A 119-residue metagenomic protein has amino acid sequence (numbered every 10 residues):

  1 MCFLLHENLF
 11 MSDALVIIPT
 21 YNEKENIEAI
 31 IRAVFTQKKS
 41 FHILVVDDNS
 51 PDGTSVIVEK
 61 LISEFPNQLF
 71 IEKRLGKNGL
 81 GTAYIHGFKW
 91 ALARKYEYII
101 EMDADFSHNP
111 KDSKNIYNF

Functional and structural regions predicted by a protein language model:
C2-A33: N-proximal low-complexity "stem/linker" segments adjacent to membrane-targeting elements
E25-A29, D52-L61: Acidic helix N-cap motif at the loop->helix transition within catalytic regions of sugar-transfer enzymes
R32-F41: Short, acidic, metal-binding catalytic loop of nucleotide-sugar glycosyltransferases
F41-S50, E72-K73, M102: Short beta-strand/loop segment that forms part of the nucleotide-sugar
D47-V56, F106: A conserved acidic beta->alpha catalytic loop
S55-R94: Conserved donor nucleotide-binding strand/loop of the catalytic core
Y96-S107: Short beta-strand-to-loop acidic/aromatic patch adjacent to the donor-nucleotide binding site
K111-F119: Conserved donor-nucleotide/metal-binding helix-loop-beta segment in metal-dependent transferases, i.e., the alpha-helix
